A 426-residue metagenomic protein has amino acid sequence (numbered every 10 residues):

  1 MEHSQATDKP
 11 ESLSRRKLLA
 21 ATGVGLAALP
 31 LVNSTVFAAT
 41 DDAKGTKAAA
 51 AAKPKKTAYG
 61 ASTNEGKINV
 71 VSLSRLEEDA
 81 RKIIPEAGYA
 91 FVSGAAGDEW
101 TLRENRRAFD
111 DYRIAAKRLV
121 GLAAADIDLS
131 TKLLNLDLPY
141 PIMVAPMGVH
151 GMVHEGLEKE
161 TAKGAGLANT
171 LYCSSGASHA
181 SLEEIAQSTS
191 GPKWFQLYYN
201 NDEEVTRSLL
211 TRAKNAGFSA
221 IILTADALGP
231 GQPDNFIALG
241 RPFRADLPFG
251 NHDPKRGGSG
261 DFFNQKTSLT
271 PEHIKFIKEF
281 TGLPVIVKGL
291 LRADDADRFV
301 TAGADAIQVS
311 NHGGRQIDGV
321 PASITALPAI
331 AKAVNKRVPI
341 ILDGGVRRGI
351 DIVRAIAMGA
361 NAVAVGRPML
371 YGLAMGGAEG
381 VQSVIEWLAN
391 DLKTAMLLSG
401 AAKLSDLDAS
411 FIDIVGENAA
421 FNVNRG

Functional and structural regions predicted by a protein language model:
H3-L26: N-terminal secretory signal peptides and thylakoid transit peptides that target proteins across membranes
K44-N135, P233, R241-H252, R256-L269 (+2 more regions): An N-cap/entry alpha-helix motif that binds or orients negatively charged groups
P85, V144, A165, L223 (+4 more regions): Conserved, mostly hydrophobic/aromatic
L138-S175: Glycine-rich active-site/cofactor-binding loop and its immediate structural neighborhood
A145-P146, Q196-Y198, I222-D226: Short beta-strand segments
L167-S188, P192-V205: A gly/proline- and charged-residue-enriched helix-loop-helix capping module
S208-L342, M358-A360: Alpha/beta enzyme core
A329, A374-L392: C-terminal helical cap(s) of enzyme catalytic domains, especially alpha/beta-barrels
